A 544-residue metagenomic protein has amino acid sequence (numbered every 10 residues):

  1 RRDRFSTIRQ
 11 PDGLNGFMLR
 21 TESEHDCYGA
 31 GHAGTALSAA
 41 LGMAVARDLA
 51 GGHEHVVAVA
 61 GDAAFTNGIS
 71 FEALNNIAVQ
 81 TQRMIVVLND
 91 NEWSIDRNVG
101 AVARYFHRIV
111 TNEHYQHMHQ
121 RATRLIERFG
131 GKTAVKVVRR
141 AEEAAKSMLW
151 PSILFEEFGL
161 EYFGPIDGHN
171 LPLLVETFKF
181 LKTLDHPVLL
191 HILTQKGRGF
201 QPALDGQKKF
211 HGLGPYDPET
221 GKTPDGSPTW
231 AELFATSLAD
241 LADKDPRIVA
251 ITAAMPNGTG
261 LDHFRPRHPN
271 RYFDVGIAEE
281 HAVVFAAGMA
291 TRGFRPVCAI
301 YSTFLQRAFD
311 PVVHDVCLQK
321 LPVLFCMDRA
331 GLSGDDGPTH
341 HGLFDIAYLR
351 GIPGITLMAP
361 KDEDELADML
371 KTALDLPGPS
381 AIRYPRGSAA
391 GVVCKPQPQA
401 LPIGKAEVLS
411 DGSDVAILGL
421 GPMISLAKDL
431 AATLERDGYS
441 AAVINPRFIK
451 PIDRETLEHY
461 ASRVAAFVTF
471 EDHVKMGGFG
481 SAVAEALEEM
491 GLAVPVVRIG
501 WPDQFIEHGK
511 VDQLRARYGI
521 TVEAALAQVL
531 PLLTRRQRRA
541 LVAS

Functional and structural regions predicted by a protein language model:
R1, H186, T194-Q306, P311-L321 (+4 more regions): Non-catalytic terminal/interface segments that mediate subunit docking, oligomerization, and allosteric communication
R1-Q80, W230, R247-I248, T252-A253 (+1 more regions): Cofactor-binding active-site loop characterized by glycine-rich and histidine/acidic residues
R2-P11, V79-W93, H114, C317-R329 (+1 more regions): A glycine-rich helix N-cap at a beta->alpha junction
Y28-G29, G52-N67, M84-V87, I248-I251 (+4 more regions): A short, small-residue-rich loop immediately preceding and capping a beta-strand
N91-F234: Long, well-ordered, tryptophan-enriched scaffold segments
A134-P202, P322-M327, I346-K395, T521-S544: Structural signature of the thiamine diphosphate
E176-K179, H211-G212, T229-K244, G260-P266 (+5 more regions): Glycine-/acidic-rich phosphate or pyrophosphate-binding loops and their flanking alpha/beta elements
P215-P218, K222-S227, G334-D336, T356 (+1 more regions): Peripheral docking tails and interdomain loops at the edges of cofactor- or intermediate-handling domains
